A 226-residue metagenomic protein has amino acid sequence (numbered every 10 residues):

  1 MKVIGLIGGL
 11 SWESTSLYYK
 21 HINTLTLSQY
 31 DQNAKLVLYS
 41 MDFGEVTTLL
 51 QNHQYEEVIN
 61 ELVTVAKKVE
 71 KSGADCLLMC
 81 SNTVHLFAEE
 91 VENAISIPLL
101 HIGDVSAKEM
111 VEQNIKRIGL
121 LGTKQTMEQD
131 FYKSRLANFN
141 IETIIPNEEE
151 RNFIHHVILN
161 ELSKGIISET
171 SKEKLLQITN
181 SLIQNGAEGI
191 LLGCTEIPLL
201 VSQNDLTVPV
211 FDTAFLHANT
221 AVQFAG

Functional and structural regions predicted by a protein language model:
M1-G226: Non-catalytic structural scaffold of enzyme domains
